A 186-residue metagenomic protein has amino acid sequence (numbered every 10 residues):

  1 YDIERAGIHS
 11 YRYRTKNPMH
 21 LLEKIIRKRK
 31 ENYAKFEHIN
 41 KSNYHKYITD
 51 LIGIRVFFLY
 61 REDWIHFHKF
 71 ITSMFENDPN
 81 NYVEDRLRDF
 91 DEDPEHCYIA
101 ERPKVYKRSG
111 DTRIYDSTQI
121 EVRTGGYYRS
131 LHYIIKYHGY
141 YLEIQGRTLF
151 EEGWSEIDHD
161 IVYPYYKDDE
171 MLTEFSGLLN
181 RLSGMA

Functional and structural regions predicted by a protein language model:
Y1-E37, P94-C97: Surface-exposed, low-hydrophobicity interaction/linker segments
G7, N40-S42, S117-Q119: Residue-level detector of functional hotspots within protein domains
N32-Y33, E37, K41, H45 (+1 more regions): Surface-exposed peri-terminal alpha-helical interaction modules
H45-Y47, I52-G53, F57-A186: Long beta-strand-rich cores associated with HINT superfamily self-processing modules
